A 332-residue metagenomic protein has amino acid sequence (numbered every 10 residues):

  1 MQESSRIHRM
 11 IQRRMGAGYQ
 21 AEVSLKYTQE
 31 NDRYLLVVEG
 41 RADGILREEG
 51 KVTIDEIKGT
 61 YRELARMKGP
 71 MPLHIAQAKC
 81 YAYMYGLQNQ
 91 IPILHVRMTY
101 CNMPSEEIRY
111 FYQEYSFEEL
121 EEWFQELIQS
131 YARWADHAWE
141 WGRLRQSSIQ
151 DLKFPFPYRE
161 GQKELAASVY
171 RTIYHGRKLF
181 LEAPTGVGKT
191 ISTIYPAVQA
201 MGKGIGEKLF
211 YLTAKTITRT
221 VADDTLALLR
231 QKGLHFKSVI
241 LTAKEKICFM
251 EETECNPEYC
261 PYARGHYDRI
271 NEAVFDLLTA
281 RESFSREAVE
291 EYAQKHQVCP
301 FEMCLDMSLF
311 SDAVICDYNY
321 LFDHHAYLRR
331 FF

Functional and structural regions predicted by a protein language model:
M1-G16, Q20-E22: Nuclease catalytic cores
Y27-E121: Mg2+/Mn2+-dependent nuclease catalytic core
W139-E182: Conserved pre-motif I regulatory segment
Q146, I205-V314, Y318-F322: A substrate-engagement module of RecA-like helicase motors
Y170-R171, T190-I205, T225-L229: Walker A/P-loop NTP-binding motif
Y174-P196: Walker A/P-loop
A326-F332: Short, conserved "post-DEAD/DEAH" coupling segment immediately C-terminal to helicase motif II within the SF2/RecA-like
